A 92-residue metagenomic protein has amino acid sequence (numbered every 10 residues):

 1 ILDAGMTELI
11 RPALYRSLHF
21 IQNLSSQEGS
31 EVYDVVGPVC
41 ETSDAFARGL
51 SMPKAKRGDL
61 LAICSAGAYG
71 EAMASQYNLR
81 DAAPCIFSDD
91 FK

Functional and structural regions predicted by a protein language model:
I1-K92: Charged (often Lys/Glu-rich) extended helix/loop segments that serve as interaction or gating elements
